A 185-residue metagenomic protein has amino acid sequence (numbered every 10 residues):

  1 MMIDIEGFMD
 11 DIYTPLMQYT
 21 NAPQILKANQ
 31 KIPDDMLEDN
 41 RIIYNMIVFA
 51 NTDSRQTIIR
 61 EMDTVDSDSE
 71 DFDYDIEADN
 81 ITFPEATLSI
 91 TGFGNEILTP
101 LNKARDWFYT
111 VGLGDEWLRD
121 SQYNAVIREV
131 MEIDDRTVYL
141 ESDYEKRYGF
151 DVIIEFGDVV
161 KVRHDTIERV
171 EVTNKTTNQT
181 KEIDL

Functional and structural regions predicted by a protein language model:
M1-Y74, E168-L185: Small/polar-rich, solvent-exposed N-terminal microdomains that initiate assembly or binding
I3-G7, G94-T99: Soluble non-cytosolic domains of exported or imported proteins
T52-S54, P100, V160-H164: Short acidic, gly/pro-rich beta-turn/loop elements at beta-sheet edges and active-site/ligand-binding grooves
D73-D79, Y139: Short beta-strand/turn micro-motifs at beta-sheet edges
N80-N95, A104, K146-F156: Oligomerization/assembly interface segments of phage tail-like spikes and tubes
T99, Y109-V160: Acidic-leaning, charged glycine-interspersed low-complexity segments
N102-F108, I167: Short amphipathic alpha-helices in soluble, non-transmembrane regions that often serve as interface/regulatory elements
E141-L185: Hydrophobic secondary-structure block in the mid-to-C-terminal portion of proteins
